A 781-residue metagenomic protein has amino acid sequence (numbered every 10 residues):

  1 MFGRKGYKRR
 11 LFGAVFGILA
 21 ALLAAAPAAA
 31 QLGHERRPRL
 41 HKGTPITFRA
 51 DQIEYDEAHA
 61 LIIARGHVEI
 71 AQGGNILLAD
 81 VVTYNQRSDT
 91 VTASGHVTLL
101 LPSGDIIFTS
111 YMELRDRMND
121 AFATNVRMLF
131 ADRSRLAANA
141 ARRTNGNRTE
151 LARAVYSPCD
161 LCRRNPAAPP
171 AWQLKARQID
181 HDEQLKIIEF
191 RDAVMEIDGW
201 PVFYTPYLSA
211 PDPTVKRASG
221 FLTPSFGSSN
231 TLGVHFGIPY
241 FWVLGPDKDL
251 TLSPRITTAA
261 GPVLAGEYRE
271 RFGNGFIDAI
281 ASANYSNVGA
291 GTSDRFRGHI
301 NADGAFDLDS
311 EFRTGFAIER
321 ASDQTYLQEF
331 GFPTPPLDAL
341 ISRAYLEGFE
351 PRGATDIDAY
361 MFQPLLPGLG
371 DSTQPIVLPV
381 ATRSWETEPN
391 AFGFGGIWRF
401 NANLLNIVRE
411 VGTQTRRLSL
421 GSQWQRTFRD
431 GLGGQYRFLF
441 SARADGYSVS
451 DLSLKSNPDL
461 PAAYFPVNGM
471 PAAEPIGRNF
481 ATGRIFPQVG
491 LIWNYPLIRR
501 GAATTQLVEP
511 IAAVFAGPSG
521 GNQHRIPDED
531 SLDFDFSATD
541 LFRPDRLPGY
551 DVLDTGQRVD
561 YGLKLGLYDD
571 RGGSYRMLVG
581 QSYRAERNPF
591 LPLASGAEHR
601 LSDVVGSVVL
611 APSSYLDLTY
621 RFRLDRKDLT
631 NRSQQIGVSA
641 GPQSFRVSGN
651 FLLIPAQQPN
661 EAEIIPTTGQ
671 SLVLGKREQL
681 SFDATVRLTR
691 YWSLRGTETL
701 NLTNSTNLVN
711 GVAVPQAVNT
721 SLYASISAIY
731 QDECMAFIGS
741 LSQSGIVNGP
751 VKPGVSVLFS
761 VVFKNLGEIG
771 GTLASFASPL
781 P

Functional and structural regions predicted by a protein language model:
M1-F2, L32, F392: Short, aromatic- and cysteine-enriched interfacial helices/patches that mediate contacts at lipid membranes
F2-F16: Bacterial N-terminal signal peptides that target proteins for export
G6-R9, L32, Q679: Intrinsic disorder/low-complexity segments enriched in polar/small residues
K8-L11, P38, R499: Intrinsically disordered, low-complexity segments enriched in glycine/proline and serine/threonine
A24-P27: N-terminal signal peptide c-region/cleavage motif recognized by signal peptidases
A30-R153, Q173-A176, D180-H181, K186-I188 (+1 more regions): N-terminal amphipathic/hydrophobic interface segments
D105, Y111-E113, M118-A121, M128-L174 (+1 more regions): Outer-membrane beta-barrel proteins and related beta-barrel translocases across Gram-negative bacteria
